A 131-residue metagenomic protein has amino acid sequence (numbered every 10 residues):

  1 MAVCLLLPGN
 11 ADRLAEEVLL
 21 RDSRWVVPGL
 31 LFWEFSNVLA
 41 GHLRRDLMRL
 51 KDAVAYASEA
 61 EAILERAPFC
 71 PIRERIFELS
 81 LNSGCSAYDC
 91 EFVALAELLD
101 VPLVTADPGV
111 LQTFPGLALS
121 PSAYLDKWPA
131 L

Functional and structural regions predicted by a protein language model:
M1-L31, H42-K51, G109: Short, well-structured N-terminal submotif of metal-dependent ribonuclease cores
C4-L5, V38, T113-F114: Residues that scaffold the ATP/ADP-binding catalytic core of kinase and kinase-like folds
L6-A11, A55, I63-C70, V104-L111 (+1 more regions): Contiguous, function-dense segments enriched for cysteine-driven chemistry and partner/ligand-binding capacity
L19, L81, E97: Anion (oxyanion) recognition and catalysis
P28, Y88, A106: Replace "coordinates the UDP/GDP/TDP-sugar" with "coordinates nucleotide-activated sugar donors
G29-F32, D52-N82, A94: Acidic catalytic patch
C85, V93-L131: Acidic, PIN/NYN-like endoribonuclease modules and their adjacent C-terminal/linker elements
